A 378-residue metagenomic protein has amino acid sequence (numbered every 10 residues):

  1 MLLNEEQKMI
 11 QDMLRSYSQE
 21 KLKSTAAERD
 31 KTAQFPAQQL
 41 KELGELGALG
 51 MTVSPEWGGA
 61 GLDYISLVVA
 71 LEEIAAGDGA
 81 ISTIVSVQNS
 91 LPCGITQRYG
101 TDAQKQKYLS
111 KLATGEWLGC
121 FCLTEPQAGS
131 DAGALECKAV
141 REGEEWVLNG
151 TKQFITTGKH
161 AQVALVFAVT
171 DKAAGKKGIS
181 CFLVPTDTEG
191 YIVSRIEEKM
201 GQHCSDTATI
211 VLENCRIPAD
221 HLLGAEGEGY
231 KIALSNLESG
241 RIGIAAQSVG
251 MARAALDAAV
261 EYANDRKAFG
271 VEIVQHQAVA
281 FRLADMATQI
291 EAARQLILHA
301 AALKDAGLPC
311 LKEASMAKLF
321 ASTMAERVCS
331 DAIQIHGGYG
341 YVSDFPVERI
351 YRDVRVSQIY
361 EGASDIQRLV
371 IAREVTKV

Functional and structural regions predicted by a protein language model:
M1-V87, Y99-Q104, K111, G115-E116 (+5 more regions): Alpha-helical interface subdomain recognition
G47, L71-A75, A168, V184-E189 (+1 more regions): Short Ser/Thr-interspersed hydrophobic loop/turn segments at strand-loop and sheet-helix junctions that line or gate
L62-D63, D131-G133, T157-A161, G175-G178 (+2 more regions): Short glycine/proline-enriched turns and hinge-like loops at secondary-structure junctions
V85, L112, Q127-S130, F154-T157 (+2 more regions): Short Gly/Pro-enriched turn/cap motifs at secondary-structure boundaries
G115-L123: A short, Trp-centered hydrophobic/proline-enriched beta-strand micro-motif
A134, E189-R216: Flexible, small-/acidic-enriched active-site or ligand-binding loops
E145, N149-V193: A short core secondary-structure module
E213-I232: Long, acidic (Asp/Glu-rich), low-complexity accessory segments flanking structured domains
